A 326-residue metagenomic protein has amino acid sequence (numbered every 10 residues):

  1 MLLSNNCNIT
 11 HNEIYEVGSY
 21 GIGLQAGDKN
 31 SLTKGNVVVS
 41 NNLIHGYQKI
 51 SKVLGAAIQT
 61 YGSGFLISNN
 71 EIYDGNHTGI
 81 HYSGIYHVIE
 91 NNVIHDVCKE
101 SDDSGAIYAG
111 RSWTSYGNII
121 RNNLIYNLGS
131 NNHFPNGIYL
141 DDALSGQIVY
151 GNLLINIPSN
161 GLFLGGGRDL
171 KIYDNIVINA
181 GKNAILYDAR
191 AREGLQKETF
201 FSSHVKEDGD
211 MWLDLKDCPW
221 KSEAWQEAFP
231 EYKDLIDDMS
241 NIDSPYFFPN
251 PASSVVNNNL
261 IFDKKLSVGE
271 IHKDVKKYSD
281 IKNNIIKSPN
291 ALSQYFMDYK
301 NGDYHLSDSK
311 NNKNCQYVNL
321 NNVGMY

Functional and structural regions predicted by a protein language model:
M1-L2, G18-L24, Q48-A56, N76-S83 (+6 more regions): Short glycine/acidic-rich loop motifs that flank beta-strands on beta-rich extracellular proteins
N5-S19, T33-Q48, G64-N76, Y86-K99 (+6 more regions): Right-handed parallel beta-helix
A26-D28: Asp-box/WD-like beta-propeller blade repeats and closely related beta-sheet repeat scaffolds
Q59: Aromatic-lined ligand-binding clefts that engage carbohydrates, nucleic acids, or primary amines
Y73-D74, D103-G105, N156, D237-I242: Short Cys/His-rich Zn2+-coordinating modules
G110-S112, I138-D141, S159-G167, D243-N250: Short, contiguous acidic/charged loop-to-helix segments that flank catalytic cores in large enzymes
S130-Q147, N319, V323-Y326: Short, intrinsically disordered, low-complexity segments enriched in Ser/Thr and Pro
Y187-Y326: Acidic, glycine- and Ser/Thr-rich low-complexity intrinsically disordered tracts in extracellular/secreted proteins
